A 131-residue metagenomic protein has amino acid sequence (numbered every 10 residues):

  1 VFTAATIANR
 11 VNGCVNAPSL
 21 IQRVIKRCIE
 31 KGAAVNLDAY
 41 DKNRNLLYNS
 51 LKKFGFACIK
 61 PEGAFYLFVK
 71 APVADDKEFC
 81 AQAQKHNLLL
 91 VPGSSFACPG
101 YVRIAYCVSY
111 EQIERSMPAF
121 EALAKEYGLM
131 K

Functional and structural regions predicted by a protein language model:
V1-K131: PLP-dependent class I/II
